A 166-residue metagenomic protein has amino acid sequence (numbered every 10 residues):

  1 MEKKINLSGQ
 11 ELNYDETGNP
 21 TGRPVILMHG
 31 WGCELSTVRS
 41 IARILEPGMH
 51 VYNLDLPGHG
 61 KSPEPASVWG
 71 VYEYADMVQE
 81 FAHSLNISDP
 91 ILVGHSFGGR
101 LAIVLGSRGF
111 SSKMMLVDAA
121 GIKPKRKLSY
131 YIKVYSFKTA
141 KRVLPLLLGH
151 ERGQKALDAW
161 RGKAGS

Functional and structural regions predicted by a protein language model:
M1-E11: N-terminal cap/lid segment of alpha/beta-hydrolase-fold proteins
Q10, D15-K61: Conserved HGGG/HGGXW glycine-rich cap/lid loop of the alpha/beta-hydrolase fold
D15, N53-V93: Active-site loop/oxyanion-hole signature of alpha/beta-hydrolase fold enzymes
P24, H50, S88-I91, S112-K113: Structural signature of beta-strand start/N-cap positions in the alpha/beta core of ABC transporter nucleotide-binding
T37-R39, S62-V68, K125-L128: Conserved catalytic-core motifs of eukaryotic protein kinase domains, centered on the activation segment
G94-G98, A102: Gly/Ala-rich beta-loop-alpha elbow adjacent to hydrolase catalytic centers
I103-V143: Flexible "cap/lid" loop of the alpha/beta hydrolase fold
G153-S166: Hydrophobic, aromatic-rich cap/lid helix
